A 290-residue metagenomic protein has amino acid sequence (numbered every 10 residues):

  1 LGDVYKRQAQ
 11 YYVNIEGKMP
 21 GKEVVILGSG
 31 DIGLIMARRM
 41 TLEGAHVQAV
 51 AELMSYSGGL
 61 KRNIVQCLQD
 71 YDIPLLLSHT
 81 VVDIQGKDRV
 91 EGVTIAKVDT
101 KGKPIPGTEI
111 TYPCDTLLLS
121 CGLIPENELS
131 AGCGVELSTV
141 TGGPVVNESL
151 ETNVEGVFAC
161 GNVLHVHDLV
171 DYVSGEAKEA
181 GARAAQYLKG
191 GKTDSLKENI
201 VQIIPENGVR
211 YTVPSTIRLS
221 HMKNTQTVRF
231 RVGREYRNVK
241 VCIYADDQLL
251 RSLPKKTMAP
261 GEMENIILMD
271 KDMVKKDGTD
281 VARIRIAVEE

Functional and structural regions predicted by a protein language model:
L1-Y5: Short, small-residue-biased leader/transition segments that mark boundaries at the very start of proteins
K6-V13, D115-H167: FAD-site-proximal beta/loop scaffold in flavoenzymes
P20-E23, S78, V154: Phosphate-coordination loops involved in phosphoryl transfer and adenosine-cofactor binding
G28-G30: Glycine-rich Rossmann-fold phosphate-binding loop(s) that bind the pyrophosphate of adenine dinucleotide cofactors
T41-E128, N224-T257: A Rossmann-like FAD-binding core segment of flavoenzymes
D171, E179, R183-L253: Mid-to-C-terminal Rossmann-like scaffold of FAD/NAD(P)H-dependent oxidoreductases
V228, V241, K271-E290: Short, aromatic- and glycine-rich surface loops/edge beta-strands on solvent-exposed regions
E262-M273: Exposed aromatic-hydrophobic patches
